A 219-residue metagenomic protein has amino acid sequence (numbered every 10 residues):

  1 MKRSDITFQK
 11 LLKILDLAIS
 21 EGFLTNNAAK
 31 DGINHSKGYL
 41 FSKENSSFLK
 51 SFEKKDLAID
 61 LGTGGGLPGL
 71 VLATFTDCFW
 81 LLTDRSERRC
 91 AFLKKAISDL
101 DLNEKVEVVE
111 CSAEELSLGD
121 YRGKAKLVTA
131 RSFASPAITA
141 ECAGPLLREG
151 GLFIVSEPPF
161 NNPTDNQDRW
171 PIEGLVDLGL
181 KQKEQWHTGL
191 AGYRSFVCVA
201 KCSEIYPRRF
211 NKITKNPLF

Functional and structural regions predicted by a protein language model:
M1-I59, R88, K95-D101: Class I SAM-dependent transferase core
G65-D77: Conserved SAM-binding loop of SAM-dependent methyltransferases across substrates and taxa, primarily the Class I
F79-D84: Conserved SAM-binding motif I beta-strand of class I
L102-E114: Conserved SAM-binding strand-loop segment of SAM-dependent methyltransferases
E114, L118-L127: A short acidic, Gly/Pro-enriched loop at the edge of an enzyme's catalytic core that lines a small-molecule cofactor
I138-G150: A short glycine-rich, Lys/Arg-flanked "PGG" loop and its adjoining helix->strand segment in the class I
G150-N161: Conserved beta-strand signature within the Rossmann-like core of class I S-adenosyl-L-methionine
N166-F219: SAM/dcSAM-binding transferase cores
